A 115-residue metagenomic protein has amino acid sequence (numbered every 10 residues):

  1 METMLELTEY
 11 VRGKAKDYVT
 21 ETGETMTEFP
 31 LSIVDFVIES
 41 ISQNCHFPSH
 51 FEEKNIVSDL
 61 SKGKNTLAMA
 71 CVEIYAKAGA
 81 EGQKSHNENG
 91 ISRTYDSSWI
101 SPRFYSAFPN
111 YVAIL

Functional and structural regions predicted by a protein language model:
M1-D59, R103-L115: Conserved short "hinge" loops at termini or chain/domain junctions
I56-L115: Short loop/turn elements at secondary-structure junctions
